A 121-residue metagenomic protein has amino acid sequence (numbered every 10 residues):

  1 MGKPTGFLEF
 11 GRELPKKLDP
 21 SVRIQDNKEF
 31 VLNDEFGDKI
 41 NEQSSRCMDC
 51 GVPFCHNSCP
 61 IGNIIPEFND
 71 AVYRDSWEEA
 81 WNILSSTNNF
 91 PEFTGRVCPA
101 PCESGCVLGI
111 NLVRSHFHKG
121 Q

Functional and structural regions predicted by a protein language model:
M1-Q121: Ferredoxin-type iron-sulfur electron-transfer modules and their immediate structural context
